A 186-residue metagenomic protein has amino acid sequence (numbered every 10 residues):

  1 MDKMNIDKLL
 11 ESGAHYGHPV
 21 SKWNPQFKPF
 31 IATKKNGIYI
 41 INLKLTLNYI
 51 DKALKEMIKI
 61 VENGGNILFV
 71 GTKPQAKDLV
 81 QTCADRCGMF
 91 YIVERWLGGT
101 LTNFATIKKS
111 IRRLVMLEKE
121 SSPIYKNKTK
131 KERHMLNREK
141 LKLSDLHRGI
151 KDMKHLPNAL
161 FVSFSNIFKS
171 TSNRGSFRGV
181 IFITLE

Functional and structural regions predicted by a protein language model:
M1-N66, T72-P123, R133-L141, D152-L156: N-terminal cationic and glycine-rich segments that engage phosphates or anionic surfaces
D2-K3, L9, L143-E186: Positively charged, low-complexity, intrinsically disordered RNA-binding extensions
L68-V70, F161-V162: Short catalytic-loop micro-motif centered on adjacent basic/acidic residues
K128: Alpha-helical interaction elements
